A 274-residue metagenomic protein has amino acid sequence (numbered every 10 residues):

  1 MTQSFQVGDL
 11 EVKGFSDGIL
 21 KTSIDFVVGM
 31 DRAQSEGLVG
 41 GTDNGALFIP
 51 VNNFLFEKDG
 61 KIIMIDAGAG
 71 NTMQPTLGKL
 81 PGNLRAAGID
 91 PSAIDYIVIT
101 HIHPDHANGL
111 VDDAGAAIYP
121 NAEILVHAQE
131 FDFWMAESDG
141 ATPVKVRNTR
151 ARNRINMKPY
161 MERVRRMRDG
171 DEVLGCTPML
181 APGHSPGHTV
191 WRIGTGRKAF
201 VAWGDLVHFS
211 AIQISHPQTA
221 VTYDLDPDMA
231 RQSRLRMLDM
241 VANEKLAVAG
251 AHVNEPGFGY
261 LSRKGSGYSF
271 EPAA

Functional and structural regions predicted by a protein language model:
T2-A87, V190-D205: Conserved beta-strand hairpin/beta-sheet module of binuclear metal-dependent hydrolase folds, prominently
D17-I19, A67-G70, I102, Q129-E130 (+3 more regions): Active-site metal-binding loops of divalent metal-dependent hydrolases
G37-L47, G88, R150, V221-R234: A short acidic, glycine-rich active-site loop that binds or catalyzes chemistry on phosphate/adenosine moieties
I63-I65, V98, I124, F200-A202 (+1 more regions): Residue-level marker for buried hydrophobic side chains located in beta-strands that build the well-ordered beta-sheet
P75-L125: Active-site metal-binding motif and surrounding structural segment of the metallo-beta-lactamase
G78, R85-A86, A93, P120-L180 (+1 more regions): Metallo-beta-lactamase
I97-A107, A181-H188, A249-P256: Histidine-centered catalytic micro-motifs
G196-A274: Cap/insert and terminal regions of metallo-dependent hydrolase folds
